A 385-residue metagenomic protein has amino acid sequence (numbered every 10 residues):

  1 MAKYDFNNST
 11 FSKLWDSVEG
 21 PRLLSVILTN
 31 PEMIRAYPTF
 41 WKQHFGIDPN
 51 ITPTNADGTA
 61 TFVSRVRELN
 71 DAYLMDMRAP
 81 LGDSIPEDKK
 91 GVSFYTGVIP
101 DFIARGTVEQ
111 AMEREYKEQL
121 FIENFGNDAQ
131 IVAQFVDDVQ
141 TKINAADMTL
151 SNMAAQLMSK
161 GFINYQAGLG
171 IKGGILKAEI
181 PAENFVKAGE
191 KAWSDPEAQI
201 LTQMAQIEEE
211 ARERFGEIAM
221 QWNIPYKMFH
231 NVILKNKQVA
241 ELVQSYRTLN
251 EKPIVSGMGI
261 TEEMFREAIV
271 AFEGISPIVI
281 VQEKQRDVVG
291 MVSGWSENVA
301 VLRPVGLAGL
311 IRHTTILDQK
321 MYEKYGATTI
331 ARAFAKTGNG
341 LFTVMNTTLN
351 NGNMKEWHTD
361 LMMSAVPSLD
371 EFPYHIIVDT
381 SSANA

Functional and structural regions predicted by a protein language model:
M1-T54, G58, S368-A385: N-terminal alpha-helical "arm" segments
Y37-F121: Assembly/oligomerization interface modules of large self-assembling protein complexes
P49-F62, P86, K90, N124-F125 (+5 more regions): Intrinsically disordered, low-complexity coil segments
P53-G58, Q221-P225, I280: A structural signal for short, well-ordered beta-strand segments and their strand-loop junctions that often border
P100-P181, Q199, Q203-M204, E208-M228 (+1 more regions): Long, contiguous amphipathic alpha-helices that act as assembly "spine/axial" helices in icosahedral shell and virion
K177, A182-S194: Charged, low-complexity intrinsically disordered segments
G189-V255: Charged, long alpha-helical assembly modules
Q238-A385: Sequence/fold signature of self-assembling virion shell proteins
